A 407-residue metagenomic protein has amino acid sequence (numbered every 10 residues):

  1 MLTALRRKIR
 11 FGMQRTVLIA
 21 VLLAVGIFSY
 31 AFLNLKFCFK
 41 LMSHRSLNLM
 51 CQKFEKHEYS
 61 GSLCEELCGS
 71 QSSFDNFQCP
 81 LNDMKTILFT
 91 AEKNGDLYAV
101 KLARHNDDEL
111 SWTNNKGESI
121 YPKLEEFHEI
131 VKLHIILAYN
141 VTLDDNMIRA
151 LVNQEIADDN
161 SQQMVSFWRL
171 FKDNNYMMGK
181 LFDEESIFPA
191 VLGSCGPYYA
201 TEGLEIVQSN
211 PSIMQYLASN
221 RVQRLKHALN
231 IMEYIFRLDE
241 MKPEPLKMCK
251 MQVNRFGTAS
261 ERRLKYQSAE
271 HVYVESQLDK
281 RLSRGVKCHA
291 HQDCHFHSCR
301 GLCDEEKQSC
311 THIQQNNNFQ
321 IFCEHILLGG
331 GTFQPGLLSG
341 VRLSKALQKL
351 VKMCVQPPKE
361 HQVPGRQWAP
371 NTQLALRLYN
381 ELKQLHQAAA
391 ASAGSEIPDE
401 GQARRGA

Functional and structural regions predicted by a protein language model:
L2-Q52, F77-P80, A290-A407: Helical subdomain adjoining the active site within ATP-dependent kinase catalytic cores
V21-S29, T201-L246, Q252-T258, R263 (+1 more regions): C-terminal or late-domain output modules
A24-Q154, R169-Y176, F182-S186: ATP-binding glycine-rich phosphate-binding loop
G95-Y98, R104-D108, G196-Y198, E205-I206 (+1 more regions): Conserved beta-strand elements of beta-rich interaction domains across eukaryotes, especially beta-propellers
Y98, I187, Y199, K265-Q267: Protein kinase-like catalytic core scaffold
K116-E118, P122-N174, I187-Y234, S276-L278: Conserved structural core of kinase catalytic domains
D173, M177-D183, L192, M232 (+6 more regions): Amphipathic alpha-helical interaction motifs in eukaryotic regulatory proteins
P243-N317: Catalytic activation segment of kinase domains across protein kinase-like and atypical kinase folds
